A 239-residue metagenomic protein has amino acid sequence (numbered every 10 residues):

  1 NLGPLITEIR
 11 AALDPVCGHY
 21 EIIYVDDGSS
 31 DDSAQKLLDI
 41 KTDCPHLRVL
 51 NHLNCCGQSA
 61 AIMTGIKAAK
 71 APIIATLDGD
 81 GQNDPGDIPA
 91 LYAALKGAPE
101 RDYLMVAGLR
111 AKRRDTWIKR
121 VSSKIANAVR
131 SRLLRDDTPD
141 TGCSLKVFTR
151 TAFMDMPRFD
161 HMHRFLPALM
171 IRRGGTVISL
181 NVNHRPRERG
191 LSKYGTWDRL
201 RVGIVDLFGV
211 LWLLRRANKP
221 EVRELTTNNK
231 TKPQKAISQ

Functional and structural regions predicted by a protein language model:
N1-T116, K124, T151, D155 (+3 more regions): Structured catalytic core of nucleotide-sugar glycosyltransferases
I62, K119, T151, R189-G195: Short secondary-structure transition/capping segments
R110-I118, R130-K146, H163, R172: A recurrent flexible, glycine/aromatic-enriched loop bordering the glycosyltransferase active site that acts as
I118-V129, S144, L200-F208: Hydrophobic alpha-helical segments of integral membrane proteins, encompassing both true transmembrane helices
R135-D136, F159-Q239: Hydrophobic helical membrane-anchoring modules
G142, M154-H161: Conserved nucleotide-sugar donor-binding catalytic segment
